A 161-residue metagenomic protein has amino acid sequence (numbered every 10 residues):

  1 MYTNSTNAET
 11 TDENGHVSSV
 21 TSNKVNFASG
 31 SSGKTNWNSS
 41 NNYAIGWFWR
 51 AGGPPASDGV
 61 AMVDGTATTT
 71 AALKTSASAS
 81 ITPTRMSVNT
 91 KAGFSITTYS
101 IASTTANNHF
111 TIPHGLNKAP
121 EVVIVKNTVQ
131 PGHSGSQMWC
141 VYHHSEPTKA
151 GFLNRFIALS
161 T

Functional and structural regions predicted by a protein language model:
M1-T161: Surface-exposed molecular-recognition determinants
